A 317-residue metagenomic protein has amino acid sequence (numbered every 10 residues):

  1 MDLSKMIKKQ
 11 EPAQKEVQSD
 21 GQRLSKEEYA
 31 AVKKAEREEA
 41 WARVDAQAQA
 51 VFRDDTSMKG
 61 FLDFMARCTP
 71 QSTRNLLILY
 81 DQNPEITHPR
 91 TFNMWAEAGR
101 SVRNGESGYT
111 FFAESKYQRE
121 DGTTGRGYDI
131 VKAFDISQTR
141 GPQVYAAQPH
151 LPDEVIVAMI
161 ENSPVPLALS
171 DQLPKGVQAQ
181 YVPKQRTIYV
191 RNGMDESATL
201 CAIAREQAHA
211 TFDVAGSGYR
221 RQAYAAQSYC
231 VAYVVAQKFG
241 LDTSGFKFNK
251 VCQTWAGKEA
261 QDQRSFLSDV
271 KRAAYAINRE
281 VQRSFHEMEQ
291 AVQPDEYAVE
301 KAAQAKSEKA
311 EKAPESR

Functional and structural regions predicted by a protein language model:
M1-R317: N-terminal accessory/interface modules of nucleic-acid-binding and processing proteins
